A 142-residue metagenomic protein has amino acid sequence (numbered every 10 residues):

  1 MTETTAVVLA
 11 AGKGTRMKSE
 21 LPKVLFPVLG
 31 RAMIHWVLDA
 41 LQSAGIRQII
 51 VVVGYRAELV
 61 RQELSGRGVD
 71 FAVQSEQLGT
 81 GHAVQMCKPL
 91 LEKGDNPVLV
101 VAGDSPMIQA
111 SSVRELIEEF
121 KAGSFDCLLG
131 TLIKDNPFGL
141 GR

Functional and structural regions predicted by a protein language model:
M1-S19: N-terminal nucleotide-binding beta1-loop-alpha1 segment
T2-T5, R31-E118, A122: Conserved N-terminal catalytic core of the sugar/cofactor nucleotidyltransferase
L9-A11, V52, V100-A102, L129-I133: Short beta-strand segments
M17, L25, V60, L64: Short clusters of hydrophobic/aromatic residues that line enzyme substrate/ligand-binding pockets
E20-W36: Short catalytic helix/loop segments, enriched in acidic residues and glycine and frequently bearing histidine
L25, F71, C127-L129: Conserved beta-strand scaffold positions in the cores of enzyme catalytic domains, especially in NTP/NDP-utilizing
K88, D95, L132-R142: Rossmann-like NAD(P)H-binding beta-loop-alpha module
S111-G139: Conserved donor-nucleotide/metal-binding helix-loop-beta segment in metal-dependent transferases, i.e., the alpha-helix
